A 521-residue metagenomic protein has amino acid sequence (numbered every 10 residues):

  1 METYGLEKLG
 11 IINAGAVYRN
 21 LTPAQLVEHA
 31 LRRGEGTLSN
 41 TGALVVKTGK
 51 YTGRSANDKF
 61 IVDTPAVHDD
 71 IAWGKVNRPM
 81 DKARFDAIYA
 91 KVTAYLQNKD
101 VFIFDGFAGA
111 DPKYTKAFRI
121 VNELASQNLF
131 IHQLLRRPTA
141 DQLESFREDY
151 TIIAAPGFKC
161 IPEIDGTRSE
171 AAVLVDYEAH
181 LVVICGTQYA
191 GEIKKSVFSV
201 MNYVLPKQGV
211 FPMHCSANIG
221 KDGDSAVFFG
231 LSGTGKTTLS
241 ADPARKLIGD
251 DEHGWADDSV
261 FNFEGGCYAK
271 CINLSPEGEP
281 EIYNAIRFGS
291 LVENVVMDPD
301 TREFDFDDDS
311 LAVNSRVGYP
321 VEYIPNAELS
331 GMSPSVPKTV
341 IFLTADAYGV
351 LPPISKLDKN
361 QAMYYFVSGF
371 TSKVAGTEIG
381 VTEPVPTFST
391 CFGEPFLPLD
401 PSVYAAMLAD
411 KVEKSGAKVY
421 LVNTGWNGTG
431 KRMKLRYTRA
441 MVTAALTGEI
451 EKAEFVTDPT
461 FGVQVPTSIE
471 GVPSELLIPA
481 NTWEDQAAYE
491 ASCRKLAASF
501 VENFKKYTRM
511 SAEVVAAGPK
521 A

Functional and structural regions predicted by a protein language model:
M1-E144: N-terminal accessory targeting/assembly segments
E2-G42, K50-Y51, P206, H214-L231 (+4 more regions): Glycine-rich, often acidic-flanked micro-motifs that create phosphate/phosphodiester-binding or positioning elements
H68-W73, D176-L181, C185, V385-C391: Gly-rich Lys/Arg/Thr-decorated short loops/hinges at beta-loop-alpha junctions or inter-strand turns that position
R147-Y150, A154-V204: Charged, amphipathic alpha-helical linker segments immediately N-terminal to NTP-binding catalytic cores
K236: Conserved lysine of the Walker
L239: Hydrophobic positions on the alpha1 helix immediately C-terminal to the Walker A/P-loop
L476, N481-A521: Generic C-terminus detector
